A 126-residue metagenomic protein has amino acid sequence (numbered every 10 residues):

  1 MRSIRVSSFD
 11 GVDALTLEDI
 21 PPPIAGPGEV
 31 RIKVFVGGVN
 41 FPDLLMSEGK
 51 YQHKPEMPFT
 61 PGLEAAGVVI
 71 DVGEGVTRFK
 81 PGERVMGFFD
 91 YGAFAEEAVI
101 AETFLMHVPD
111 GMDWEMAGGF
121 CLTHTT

Functional and structural regions predicted by a protein language model:
M1-I4: Short structural boundary motif marking the start of a folded domain
V6, S47, I70-D71, V99-E102: Short beta-strand-to-turn element immediately C-terminal to the catalytic PLP-Schiff-base lysine in fold type I
S7-D10, G37-V39: Short polar catalytic/cofactor-binding loops
G11, T16, G28, L63 (+1 more regions): Exposed loop/turn and edge beta-strand positions of beta-sandwich/beta-sheet ligand-binding modules
P21-G38, K50-G92: Glycine-rich beta-strand-centered segment in the early N-terminal region that forms part of a ligand/cofactor-binding
K33-V36, L45, R78, R84-T126: NAD(P)H dinucleotide-binding glycine-rich loop of Rossmann-like/cofactor-binding domains, especially the beta1-alpha1
P42-E48: Cytochrome P450 core scaffold surrounding the K-helix E-X-X-R motif and the conserved "meander" helix-loop region
